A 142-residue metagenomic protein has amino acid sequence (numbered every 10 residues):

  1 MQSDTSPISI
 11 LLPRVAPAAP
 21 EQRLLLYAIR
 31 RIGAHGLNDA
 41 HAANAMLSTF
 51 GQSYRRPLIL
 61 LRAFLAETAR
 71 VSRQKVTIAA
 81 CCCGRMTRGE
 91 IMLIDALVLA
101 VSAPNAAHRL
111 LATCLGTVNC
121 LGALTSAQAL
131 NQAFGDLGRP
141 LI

Functional and structural regions predicted by a protein language model:
M1-I142: Polar/charged low-complexity regulatory segments
